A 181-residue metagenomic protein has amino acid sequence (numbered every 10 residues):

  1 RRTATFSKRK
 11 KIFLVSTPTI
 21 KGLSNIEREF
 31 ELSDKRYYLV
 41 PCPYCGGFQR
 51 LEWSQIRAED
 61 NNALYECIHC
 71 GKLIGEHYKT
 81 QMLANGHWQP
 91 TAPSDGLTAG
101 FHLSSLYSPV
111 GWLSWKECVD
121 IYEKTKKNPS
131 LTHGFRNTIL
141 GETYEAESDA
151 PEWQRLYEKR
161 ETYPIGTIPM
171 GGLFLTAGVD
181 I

Functional and structural regions predicted by a protein language model:
R1-I181: Short, flexible loop motifs at catalytic/binding sites
